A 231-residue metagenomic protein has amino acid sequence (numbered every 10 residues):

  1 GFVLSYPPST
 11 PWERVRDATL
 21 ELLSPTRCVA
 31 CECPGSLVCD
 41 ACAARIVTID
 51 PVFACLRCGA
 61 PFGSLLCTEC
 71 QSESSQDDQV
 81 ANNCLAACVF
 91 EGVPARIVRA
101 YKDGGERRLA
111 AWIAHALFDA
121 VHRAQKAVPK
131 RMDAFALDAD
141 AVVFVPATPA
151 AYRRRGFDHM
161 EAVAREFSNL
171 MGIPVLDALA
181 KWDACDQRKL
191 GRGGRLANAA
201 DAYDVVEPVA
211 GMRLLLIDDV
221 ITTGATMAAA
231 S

Functional and structural regions predicted by a protein language model:
G1-S231: Glycine-rich phosphate/pyrophosphate-handling loop used in enzymes and phosphotransfer proteins
